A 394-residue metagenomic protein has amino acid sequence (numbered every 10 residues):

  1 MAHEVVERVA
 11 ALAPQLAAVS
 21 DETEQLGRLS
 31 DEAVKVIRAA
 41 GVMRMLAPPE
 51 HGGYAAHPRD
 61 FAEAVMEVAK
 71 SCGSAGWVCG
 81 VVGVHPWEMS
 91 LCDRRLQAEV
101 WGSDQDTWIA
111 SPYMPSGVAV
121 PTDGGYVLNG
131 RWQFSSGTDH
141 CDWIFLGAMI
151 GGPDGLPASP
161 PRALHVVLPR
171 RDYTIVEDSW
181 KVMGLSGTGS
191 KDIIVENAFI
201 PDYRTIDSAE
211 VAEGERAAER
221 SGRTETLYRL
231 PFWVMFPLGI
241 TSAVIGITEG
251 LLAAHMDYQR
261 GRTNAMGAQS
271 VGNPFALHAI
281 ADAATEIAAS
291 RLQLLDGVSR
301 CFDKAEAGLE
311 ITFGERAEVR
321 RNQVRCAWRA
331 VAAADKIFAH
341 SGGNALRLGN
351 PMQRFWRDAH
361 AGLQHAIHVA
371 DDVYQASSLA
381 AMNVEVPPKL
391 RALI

Functional and structural regions predicted by a protein language model:
A10, G246, A281-A288, R320 (+3 more regions): Generic structural signal for well-ordered, non-transmembrane alpha-helical segments in soluble/cytosolic regions
A17, D21-E24, A289-R325, F338-L346: C-terminal helix-coil-helix/basic helical segment that borders enzyme active sites and/or dimer interfaces and provides
L29-A39, R44-D142, D154-P161: Glycine-rich flavin
P121, W132, G147-I150, V167-R170 (+5 more regions): Short, structured patches in soluble enzyme cores that scaffold and shape functional sites
S135-D178, G189: A short core secondary-structure module
M183, S190-I287: Glycine-rich beta->alpha junctions and the first turn(s) of the following alpha-helix
A332-A339, A370-Y374: Short segments within alpha-helical structural elements
G343-I394: Glycine-rich phosphate/cofactor-binding loops in nucleotide/flavin-utilizing enzymes
